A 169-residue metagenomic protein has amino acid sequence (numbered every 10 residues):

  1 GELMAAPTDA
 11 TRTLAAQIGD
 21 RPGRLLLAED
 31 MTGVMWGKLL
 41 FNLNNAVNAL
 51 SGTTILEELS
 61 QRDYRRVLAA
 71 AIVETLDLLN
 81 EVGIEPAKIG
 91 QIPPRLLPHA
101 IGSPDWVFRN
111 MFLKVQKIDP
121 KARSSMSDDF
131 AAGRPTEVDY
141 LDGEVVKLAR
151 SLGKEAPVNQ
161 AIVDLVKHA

Functional and structural regions predicted by a protein language model:
G1-I92: Internal alpha-helical scaffold of NAD(P)-dependent oxidoreductase catalytic cores
A69-A169: NAD(P)-dependent Rossmann-like dehydrogenase/reductase catalytic/cofactor-binding core
